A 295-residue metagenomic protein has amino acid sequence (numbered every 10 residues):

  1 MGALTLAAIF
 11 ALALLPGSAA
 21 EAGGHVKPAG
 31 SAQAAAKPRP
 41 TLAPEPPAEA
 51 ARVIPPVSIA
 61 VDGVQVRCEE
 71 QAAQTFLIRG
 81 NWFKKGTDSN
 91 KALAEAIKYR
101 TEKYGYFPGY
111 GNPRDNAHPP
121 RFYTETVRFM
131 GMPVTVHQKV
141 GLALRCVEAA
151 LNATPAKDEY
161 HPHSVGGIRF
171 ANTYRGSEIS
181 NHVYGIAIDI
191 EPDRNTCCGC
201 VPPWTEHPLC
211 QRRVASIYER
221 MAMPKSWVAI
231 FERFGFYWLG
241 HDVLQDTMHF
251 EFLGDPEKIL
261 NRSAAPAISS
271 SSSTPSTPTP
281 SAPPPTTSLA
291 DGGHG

Functional and structural regions predicted by a protein language model:
M1-E21: Sec-dependent N-terminal signal peptides
L15, E21-K27, A36-K37, P275-T279 (+1 more regions): Catalytic-site microenvironment of enzymes that process N-acetyl-hexosamine-containing cell-wall polysaccharides
G23-H118: N-terminal module-boundary/linker segments of secreted carbohydrate-active enzymes
P46, R175-G295: Catalytic cores and adjacent binding grooves of peptidoglycan-active enzymes
S89-H161: Active-site acidic/histidine clusters and adjacent loop/turn architecture that either coordinate catalytic ions
H118-L142, C146, P162-G167, P202 (+4 more regions): Zinc-dependent metalloendopeptidases
R145-D189, N195-C197: Active-site-adjacent loop/helix surface patches within enzyme catalytic domains that shape the substrate-binding cleft
